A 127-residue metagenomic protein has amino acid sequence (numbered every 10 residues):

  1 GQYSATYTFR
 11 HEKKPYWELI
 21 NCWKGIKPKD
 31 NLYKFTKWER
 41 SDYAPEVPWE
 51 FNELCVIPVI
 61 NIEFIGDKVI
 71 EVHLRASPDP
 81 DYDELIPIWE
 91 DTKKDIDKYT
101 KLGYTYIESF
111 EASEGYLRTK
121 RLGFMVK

Functional and structural regions predicted by a protein language model:
G1, K13-P15, I26-P28, T36-K127: ATP-dependent carboxylate activation and anion-phosphoryl transfer catalytic cores that bind Mg-ATP to form
Y3-T6: A short beta-strand signature within small-molecule sensing/ligand-binding domains used in signal transduction
T8-R10, I20-K24, L74: Short, structured patches in soluble enzyme cores that scaffold and shape functional sites
